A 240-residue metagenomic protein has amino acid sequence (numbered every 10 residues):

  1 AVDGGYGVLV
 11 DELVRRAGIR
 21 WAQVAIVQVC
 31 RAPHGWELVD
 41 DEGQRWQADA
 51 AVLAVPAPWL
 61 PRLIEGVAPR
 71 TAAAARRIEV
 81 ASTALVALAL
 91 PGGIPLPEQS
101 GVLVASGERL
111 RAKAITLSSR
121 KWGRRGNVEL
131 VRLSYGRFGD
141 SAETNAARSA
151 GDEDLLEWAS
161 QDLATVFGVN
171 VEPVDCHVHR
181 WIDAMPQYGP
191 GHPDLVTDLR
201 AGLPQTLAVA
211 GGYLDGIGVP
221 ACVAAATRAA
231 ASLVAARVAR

Functional and structural regions predicted by a protein language model:
A1-V14, W21, A147-D154: Short beta-strand to alpha-helix junction loop
V10-R15, P61, E65, L156-A164: Generic solvent-exposed, charged/amphipathic alpha-helical segments that serve as macromolecular interface scaffolds
R16-Q28: A conserved beta-strand/loop element that lines the FAD pocket in flavoprotein oxidoreductases
A17, A48-D49, P204: Short, well-ordered alpha-helix to beta-strand connector turns
W21-A22, L53, V209: A structural signal for the hydrophobic beta-strands that form the central parallel beta-sheet of Rossmann-like
A25, R62-I64, Y188, V219-P220: Short glycine-/acidic-enriched loop or helix-start segments at secondary-structure transitions that form or flank
V27-R148, E153, T165-V166: Mid-domain catalytic core of redox enzymes that form a hydrophobic substrate pocket/lid adjacent to a catalytic redox
A114-R240: Conserved flavin/dinucleotide-binding core of flavoenzymes
